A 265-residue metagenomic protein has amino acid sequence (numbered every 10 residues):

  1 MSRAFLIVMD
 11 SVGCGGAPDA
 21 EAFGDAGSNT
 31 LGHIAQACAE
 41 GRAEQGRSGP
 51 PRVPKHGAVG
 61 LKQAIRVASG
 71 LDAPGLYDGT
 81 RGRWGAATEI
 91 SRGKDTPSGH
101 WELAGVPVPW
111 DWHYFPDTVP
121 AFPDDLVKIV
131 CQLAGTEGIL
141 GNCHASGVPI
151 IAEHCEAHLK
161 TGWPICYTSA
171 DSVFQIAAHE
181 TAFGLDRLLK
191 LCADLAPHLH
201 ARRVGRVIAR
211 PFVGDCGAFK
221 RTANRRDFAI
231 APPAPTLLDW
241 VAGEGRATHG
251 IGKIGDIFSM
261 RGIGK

Functional and structural regions predicted by a protein language model:
M1-F5: Extreme N-terminal starter segment of soluble prokaryotic enzymes
V8: Generic enzyme active-site microenvironment
S11-H179, F183, R210, A218: Active-site nucleophile/metal-coordination loop of metallo-enzymes that catalyze phosphate/sulfate and related
A39, G135, P197-H200, G243-R246: Generic secondary-structure signature for well-ordered alpha-helical cores
I129, L191-D194, T236-G243: Amphipathic alpha-helical segments that form well-ordered structural scaffolds and often line/cohere around active
A145-I150, D186-A193, A229-P233: Active-site glycine-rich loop that binds ribose-phosphate moieties when present
E153, A157, T168-A170, A178-G184 (+3 more regions): Terminal, contiguous helix-loop blocks that mediate binding/assembly
L185, L189-G205: Extended, charged catalytic domains and RNA/DNA-binding interfaces, predominantly in divalent-metal-using enzymes
